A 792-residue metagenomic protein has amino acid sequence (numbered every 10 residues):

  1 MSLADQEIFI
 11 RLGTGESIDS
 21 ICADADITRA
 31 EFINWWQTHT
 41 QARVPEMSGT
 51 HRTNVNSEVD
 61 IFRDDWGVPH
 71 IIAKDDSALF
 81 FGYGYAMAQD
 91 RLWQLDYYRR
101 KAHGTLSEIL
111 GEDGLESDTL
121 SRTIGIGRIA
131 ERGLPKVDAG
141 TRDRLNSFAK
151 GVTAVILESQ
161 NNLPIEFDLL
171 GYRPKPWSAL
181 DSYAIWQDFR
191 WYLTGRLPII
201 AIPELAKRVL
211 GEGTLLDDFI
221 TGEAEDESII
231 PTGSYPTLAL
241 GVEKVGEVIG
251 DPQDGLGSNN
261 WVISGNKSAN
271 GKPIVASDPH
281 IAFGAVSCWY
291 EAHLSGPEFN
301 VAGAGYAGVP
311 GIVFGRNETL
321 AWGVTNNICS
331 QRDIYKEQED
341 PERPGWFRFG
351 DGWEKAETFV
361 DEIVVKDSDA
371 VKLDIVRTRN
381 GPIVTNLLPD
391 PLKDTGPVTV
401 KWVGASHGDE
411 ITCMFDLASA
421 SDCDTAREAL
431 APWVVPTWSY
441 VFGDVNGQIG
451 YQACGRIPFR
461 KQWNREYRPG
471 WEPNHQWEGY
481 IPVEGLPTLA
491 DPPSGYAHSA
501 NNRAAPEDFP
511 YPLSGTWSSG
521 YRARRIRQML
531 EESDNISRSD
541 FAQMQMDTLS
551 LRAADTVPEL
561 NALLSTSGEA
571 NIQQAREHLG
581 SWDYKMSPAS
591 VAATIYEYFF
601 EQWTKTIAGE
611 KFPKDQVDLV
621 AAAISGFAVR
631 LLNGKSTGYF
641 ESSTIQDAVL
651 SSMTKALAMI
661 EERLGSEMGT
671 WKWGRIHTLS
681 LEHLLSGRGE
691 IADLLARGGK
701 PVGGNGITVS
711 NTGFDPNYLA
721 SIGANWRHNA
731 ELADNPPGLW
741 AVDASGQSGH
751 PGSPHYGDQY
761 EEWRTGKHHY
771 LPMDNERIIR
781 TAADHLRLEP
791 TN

Functional and structural regions predicted by a protein language model:
M1-I274, P279-A285, G303: Substrate-recognition/specificity elements adjacent to catalytic centers across diverse enzyme folds
L12, S17, P512, T516-I572 (+1 more regions): Terminal end segments
I71-I72, L79-G82, D188, L197 (+14 more regions): Short helix/loop capping segments that flank catalytic or ligand/cofactor-binding pockets
Y98-R100, L106-E108, N300-V301, Y306-V371 (+2 more regions): Compact, glycine/acidic-enriched structural inserts
A102, I126, A130, T141-G151 (+8 more regions): Stable alpha-helical elements in mature extracytoplasmic
V384, P389, P432-S533, K585-P588 (+3 more regions): Hydrophobic alpha-helical segments
E410-P432, I526: Alpha/propeptide regions of enzymes that mature by internal proteolysis
Y596-S680: Charged, long alpha-helical assembly modules
